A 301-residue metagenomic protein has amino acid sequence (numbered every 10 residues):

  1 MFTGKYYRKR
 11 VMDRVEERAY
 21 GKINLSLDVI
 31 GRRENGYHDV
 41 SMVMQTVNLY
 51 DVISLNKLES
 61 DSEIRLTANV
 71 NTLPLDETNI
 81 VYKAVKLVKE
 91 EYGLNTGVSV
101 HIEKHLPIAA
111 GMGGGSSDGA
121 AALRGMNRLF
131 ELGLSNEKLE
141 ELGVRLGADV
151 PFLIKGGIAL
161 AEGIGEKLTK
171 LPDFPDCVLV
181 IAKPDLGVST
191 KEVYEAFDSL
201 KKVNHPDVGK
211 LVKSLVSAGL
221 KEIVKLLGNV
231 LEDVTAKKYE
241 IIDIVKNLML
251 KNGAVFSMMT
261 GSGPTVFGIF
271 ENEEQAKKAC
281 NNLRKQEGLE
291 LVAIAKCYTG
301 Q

Functional and structural regions predicted by a protein language model:
F2-A110, R128, L132-E137, I164 (+2 more regions): ATP-binding N-lobe of GHMP and related small-molecule kinases
L25, I53-L55, V81, G115 (+5 more regions): Residue-level signal for inorganic ion chemistry
S60-P74, A122, S217-L227: Short, basic/glycine-rich phosphate-binding loops at helix/coil junctions that contact nucleotide phosphates
N71, E137-L153, N281-C297: Short, conserved aromatic-histidine micro-motifs
G97, G119, L123-L160: Contiguous, small/hydrophobic- and glycine-enriched helical/loop subdomains that border and often "cap" functional
H101-F130, A148, V255-F270: Glycine/serine-rich anion-binding loops at beta->alpha junctions that coordinate negatively charged ligand groups
K155, L160-F256, E271-E274, C280-R284 (+1 more regions): Conserved, helical-rich catalytic subdomain that frames metal- and/or nucleotide-binding sites in enzyme alpha/beta
